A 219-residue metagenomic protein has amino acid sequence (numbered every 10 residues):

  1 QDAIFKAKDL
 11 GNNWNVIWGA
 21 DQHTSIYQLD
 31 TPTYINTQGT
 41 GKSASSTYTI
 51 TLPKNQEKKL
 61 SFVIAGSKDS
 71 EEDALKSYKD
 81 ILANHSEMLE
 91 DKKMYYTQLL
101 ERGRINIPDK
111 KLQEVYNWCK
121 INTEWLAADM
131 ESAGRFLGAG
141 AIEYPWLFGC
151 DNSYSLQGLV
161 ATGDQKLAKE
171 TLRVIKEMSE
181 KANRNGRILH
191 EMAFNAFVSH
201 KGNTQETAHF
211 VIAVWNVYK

Functional and structural regions predicted by a protein language model:
Q1-P145: Acidic/polar, glycine-enriched structural segments that form the non-catalytic walls/loops of the carbohydrate-binding
I50-L52, K58, P145-K219: Aromatic-rich carbohydrate-recognition surfaces in CAZymes
